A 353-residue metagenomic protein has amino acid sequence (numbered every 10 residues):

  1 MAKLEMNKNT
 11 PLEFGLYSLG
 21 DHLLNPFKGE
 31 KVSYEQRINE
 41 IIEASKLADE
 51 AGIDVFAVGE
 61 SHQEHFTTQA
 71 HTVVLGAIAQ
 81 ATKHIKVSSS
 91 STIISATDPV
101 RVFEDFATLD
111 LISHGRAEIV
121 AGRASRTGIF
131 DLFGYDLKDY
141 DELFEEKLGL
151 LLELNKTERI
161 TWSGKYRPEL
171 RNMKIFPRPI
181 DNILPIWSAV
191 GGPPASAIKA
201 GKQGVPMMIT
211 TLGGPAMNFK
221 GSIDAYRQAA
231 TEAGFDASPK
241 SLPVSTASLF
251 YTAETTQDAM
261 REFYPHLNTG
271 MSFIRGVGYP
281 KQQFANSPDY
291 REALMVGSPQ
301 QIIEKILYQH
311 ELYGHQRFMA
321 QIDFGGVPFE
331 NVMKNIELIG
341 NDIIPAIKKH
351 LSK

Functional and structural regions predicted by a protein language model:
M1-K86: N-terminal beta1-alpha1-beta2 module of alpha/beta enzyme domains
A2-L12, F27, D98-V205, K220 (+3 more regions): Internal, glycine-rich beta/alpha segment that forms the wall or movable "lid" of small-molecule/cofactor binding
A2-T10, L16, D141-I175, M217-Q316 (+1 more regions): An alpha-helical appendage that flanks or caps ligand/catalytic pockets
F14, E60, I78, L109 (+6 more regions): Conserved, mostly hydrophobic/aromatic
F14-L16, F56-V58, V87-S89, A117-A121 (+4 more regions): Hydrophobic faces of well-ordered beta-strands that scaffold small-molecule active sites in alpha/beta enzyme cores
P26-I38, T92-V100, N182-G192, Y290-S298: Active-site mouth loops of central-metabolism enzymes
Q36-L47, G192-I198, Q301-Y308: Short, acidic/polar
V55-V74, I93, L212-G213, I322-N331: Glycine-rich, proline-tolerant flexible connector loops at the mouths of alpha/beta enzymes
